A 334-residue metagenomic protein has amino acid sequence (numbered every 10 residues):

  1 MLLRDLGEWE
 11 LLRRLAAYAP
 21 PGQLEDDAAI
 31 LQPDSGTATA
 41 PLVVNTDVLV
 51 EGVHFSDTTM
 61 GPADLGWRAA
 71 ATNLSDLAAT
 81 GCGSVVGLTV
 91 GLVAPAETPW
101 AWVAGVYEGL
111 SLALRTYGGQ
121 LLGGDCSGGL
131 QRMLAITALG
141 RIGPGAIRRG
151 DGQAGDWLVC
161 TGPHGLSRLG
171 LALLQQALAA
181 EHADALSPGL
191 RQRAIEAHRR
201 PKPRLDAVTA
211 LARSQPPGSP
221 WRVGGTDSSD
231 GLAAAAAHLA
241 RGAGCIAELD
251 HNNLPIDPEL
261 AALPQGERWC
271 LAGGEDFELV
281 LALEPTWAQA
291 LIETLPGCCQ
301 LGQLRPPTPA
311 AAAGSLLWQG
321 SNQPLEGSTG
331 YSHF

Functional and structural regions predicted by a protein language model:
M1-G61, V90, S111-A113, G118: Extreme N-terminal cap/leader segments of soluble proteins
M1-L11, M60, P95-L122, S127-L134 (+2 more regions): Glycine-/charge-enriched secondary-structure boundary and capping motifs
Y18-P20, A28-P33, S111, L122-S127 (+4 more regions): A generic local secondary-structure boundary/capping motif
V43-N45, L158-T161, L281: Short hydrophobic-aromatic micro-motifs
T46, G124, T161-G162, T226: Active-site flanking residues adjacent to catalytic metal/cofactor-binding acidic residues
D47-C82: Active-site cofactor/substrate anionic-group-binding motifs, chiefly glycine- and Lys/Arg-rich phosphate-binding loops
G81-G91, L122-G124: Short beta-strand segments at enzyme active-site cores
R148-A210: Short, acidic (Asp/Glu-rich) active-site segment that either coordinates a divalent metal cofactor
